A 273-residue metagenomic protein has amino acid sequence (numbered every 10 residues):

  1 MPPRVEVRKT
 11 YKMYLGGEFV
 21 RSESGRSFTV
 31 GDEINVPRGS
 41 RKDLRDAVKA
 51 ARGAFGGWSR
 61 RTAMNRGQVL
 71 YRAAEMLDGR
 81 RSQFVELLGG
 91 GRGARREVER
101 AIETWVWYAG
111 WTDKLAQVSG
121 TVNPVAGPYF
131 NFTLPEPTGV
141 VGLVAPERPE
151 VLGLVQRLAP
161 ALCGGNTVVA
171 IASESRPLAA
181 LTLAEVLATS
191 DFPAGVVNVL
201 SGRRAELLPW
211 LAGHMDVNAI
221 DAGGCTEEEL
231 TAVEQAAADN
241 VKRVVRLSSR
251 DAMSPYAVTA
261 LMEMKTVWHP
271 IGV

Functional and structural regions predicted by a protein language model:
M1-G89, V245, M264, W268-G272: Short, structured beta/alpha segment
R26, G110, K114-P193: Conserved small-residue-rich beta-alpha loop and adjacent elements that most often cradle the phosphate/pyrophosphate
G39, R96-R100, E174-L178, G202-R203 (+1 more regions): Short beta->alpha linker loops
L44-R45, K49, G57, G67-S82 (+2 more regions): Long amphipathic alpha-helix in the N-terminal Rossmann-like dinucleotide-binding domain of NAD(P)-dependent
G53-R60, E75-D78, S82, W107-Q117 (+5 more regions): Generic secondary-structure signature for well-ordered alpha-helical cores
G79, Q83, P149, S175-L178 (+2 more regions): Short alpha-helical
P135-V144, S190-V273: Conserved NAD(P)+-binding/catalytic subdomain of aldehyde/semialdehyde dehydrogenases
